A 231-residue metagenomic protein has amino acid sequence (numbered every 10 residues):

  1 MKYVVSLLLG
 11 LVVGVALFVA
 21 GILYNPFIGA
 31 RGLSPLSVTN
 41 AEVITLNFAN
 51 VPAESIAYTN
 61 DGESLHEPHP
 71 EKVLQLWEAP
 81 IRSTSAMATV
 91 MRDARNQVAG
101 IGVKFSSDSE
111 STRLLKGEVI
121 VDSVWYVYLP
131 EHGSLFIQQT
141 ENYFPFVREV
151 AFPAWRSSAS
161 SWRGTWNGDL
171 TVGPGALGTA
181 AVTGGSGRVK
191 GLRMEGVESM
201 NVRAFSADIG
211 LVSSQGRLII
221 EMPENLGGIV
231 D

Functional and structural regions predicted by a protein language model:
K2-P174, V230-D231: Extracellular or lumenal secretory-pathway regions
I120-V124, V182-G184, R193, Q215: Extracellular structured ligand-interaction cores
Y128-L135, G184-M194: A short, structured loop/turn motif at beta-sheet edges
H132, N201-R203, P223: Solvent-exposed coil/turn segments that connect beta secondary-structure elements in extracytoplasmic/periplasmic
G168-S186: Short acidic, Pro/Gly- and aromatic-enriched capping/linker segments at domain boundaries
T179, L192-N201: Short hydrophobic alpha-helical segments that form membrane-spanning helices or hydrophobic packing faces of helical
T183-G184, A204-D208: Catalytic micro-motifs at enzyme active sites that drive phosphoryl/nucleotidyl and oxygen chemistry
A207-D231: Extracytoplasmic/luminal low-complexity segments enriched in Pro/Gly and acidic/polar residues that act as flexible
